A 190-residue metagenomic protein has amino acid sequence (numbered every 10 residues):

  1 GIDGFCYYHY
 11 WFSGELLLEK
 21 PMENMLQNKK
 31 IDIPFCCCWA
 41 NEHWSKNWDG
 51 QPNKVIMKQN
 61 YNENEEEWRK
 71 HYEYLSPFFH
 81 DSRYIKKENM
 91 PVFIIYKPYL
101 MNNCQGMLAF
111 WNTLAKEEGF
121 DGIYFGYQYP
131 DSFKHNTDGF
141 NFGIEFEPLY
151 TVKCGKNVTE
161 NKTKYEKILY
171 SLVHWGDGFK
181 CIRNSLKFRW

Functional and structural regions predicted by a protein language model:
G1-W190: Glycan-processing catalytic domains of CAZymes
